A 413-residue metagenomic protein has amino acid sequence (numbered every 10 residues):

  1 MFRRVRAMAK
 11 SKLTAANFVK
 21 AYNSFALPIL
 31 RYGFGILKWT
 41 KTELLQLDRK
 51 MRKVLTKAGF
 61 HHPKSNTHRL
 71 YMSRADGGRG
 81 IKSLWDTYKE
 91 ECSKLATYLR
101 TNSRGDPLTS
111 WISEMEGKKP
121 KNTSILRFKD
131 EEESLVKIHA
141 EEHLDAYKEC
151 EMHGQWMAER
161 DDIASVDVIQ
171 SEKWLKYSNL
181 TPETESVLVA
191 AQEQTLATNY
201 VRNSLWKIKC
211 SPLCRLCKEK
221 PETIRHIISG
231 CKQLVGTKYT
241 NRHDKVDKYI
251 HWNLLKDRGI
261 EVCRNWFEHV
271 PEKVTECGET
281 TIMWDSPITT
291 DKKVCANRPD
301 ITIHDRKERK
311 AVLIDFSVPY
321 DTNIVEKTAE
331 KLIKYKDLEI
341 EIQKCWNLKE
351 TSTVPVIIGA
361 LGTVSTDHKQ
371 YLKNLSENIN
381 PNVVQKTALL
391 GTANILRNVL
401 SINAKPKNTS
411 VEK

Functional and structural regions predicted by a protein language model:
M1-K41, G59, K94-T109: Basic, alpha-helical interaction scaffolds
A26-K38, G77-S83, L188, E222-K232 (+3 more regions): Short, conserved catalytic/metal-binding micro-motifs enriched in Asp/Glu and His
R52-M115, C214, T223-H226: Short, charged alpha-helical motifs in flexible N/C-terminal segments and linkers
T97-H269, T275-G278, I303-R309, F316-I358 (+4 more regions): Charged boundary/loop elements
K207, K293-A296: A short catalytic or substrate-binding loop motif that flags glycine-/basic-rich loops and adjacent residues that bind
E279-K293: Flexible, glycine/threonine-enriched loop-and-boundary segments that flank and lead into catalytic domains of large
M283, R298, T302, A311-D315: Short hydrophobic-acidic sequence motifs that mark active-site Asp/Glu residues
T351-K413: Domain-level recognition of nuclease-like catalytic cores that cleave nucleotide substrates
